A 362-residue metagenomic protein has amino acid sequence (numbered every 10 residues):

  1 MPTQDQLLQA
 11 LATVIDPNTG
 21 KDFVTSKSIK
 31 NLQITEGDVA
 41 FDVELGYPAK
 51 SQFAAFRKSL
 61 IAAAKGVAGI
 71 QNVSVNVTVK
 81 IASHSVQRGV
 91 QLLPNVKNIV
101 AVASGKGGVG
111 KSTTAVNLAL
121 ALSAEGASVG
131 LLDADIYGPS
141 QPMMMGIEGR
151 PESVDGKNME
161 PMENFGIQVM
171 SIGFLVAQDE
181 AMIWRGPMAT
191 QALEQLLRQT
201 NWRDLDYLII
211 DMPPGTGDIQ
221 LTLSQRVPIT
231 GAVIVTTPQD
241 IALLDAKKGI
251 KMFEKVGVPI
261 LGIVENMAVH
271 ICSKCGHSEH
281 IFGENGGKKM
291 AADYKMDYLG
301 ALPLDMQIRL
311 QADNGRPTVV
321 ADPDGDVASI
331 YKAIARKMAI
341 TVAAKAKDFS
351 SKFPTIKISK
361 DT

Functional and structural regions predicted by a protein language model:
M1-K30: N-proximal, solvent-exposed amphipathic alpha-helical segments enriched in charged/polar residues
T25-S28, T35-A103, A335, A339-V342 (+2 more regions): Extreme N-terminal, non-catalytic leader segments that precede Walker-type/kinase nucleotide-binding cores
V90, D206-Y207, P213-N314: Conserved catalytic-core segment of NTP-binding enzymes
I99-I136, I250: Walker A/P-loop phosphate-binding motif and the immediately C-terminal alpha-helix
G108-L118, P139-S140, M212-Q220, A242-D245: Short glycine/serine/threonine-rich phosphate/pyrophosphate-binding segments that cradle anionic phosphate groups
L122-W184, T190-R198: Phosphate-binding loop that captures ATP/GTP phosphates
M170, M212, Q225, A333: Glycine-rich phosphate-binding loops of nucleotide-dependent enzymes
N314-G325: C-terminal boundary of histidine-terminating zinc-finger modules
